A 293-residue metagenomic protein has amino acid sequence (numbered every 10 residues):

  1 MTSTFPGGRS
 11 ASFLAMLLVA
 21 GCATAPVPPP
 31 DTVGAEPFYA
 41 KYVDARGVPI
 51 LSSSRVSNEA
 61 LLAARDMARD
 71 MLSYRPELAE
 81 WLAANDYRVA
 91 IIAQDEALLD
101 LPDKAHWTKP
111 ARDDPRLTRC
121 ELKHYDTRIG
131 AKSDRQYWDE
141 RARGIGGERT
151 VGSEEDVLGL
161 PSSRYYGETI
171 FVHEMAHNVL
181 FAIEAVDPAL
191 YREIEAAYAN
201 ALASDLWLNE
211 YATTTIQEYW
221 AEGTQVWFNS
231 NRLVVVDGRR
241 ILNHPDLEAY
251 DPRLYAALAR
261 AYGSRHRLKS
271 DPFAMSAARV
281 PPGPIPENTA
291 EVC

Functional and structural regions predicted by a protein language model:
T2-F13: Bacterial N-terminal signal peptides that target proteins for export
L14, A60, V172, T213-I216 (+1 more regions): Generic detector of ordered secondary-structure context
A20-G21: C-terminal motif of bacterial Sec signal peptides marking the signal peptidase cleavage site
V27-D66: N-terminal mature-domain "stem" immediately C-terminal to a signal peptide or N-terminal signal-anchor/transmembrane
G47-V48, S57-A197, D237: Acidic/His-rich structured neighborhood in mature extracellular/periplasmic domains
L51, K109, H124-G152, P161 (+3 more regions): Metalloprotease/metallohydrolase-associated module, dominated by Zn2+-dependent proteases
